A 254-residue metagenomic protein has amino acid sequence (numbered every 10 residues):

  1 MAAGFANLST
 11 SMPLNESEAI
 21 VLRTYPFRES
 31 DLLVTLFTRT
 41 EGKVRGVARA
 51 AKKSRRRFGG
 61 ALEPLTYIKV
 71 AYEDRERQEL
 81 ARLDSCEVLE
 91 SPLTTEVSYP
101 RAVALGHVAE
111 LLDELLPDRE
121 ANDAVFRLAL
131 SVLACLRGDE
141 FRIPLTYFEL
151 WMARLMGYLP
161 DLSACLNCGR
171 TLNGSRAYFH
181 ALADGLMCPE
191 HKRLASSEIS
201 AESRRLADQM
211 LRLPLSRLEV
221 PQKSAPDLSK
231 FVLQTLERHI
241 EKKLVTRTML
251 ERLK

Functional and structural regions predicted by a protein language model:
G4-K254: Non-catalytic alpha-helical scaffolds and adjoining flexible linkers that form interface surfaces for assembly
